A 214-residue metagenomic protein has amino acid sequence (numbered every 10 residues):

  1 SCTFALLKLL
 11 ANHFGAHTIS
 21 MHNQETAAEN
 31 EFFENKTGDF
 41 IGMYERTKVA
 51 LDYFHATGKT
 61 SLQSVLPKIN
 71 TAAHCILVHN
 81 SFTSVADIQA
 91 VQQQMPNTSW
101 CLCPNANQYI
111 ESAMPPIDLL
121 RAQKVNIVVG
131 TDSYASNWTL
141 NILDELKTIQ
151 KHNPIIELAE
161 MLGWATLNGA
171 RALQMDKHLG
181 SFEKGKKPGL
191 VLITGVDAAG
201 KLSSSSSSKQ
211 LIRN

Functional and structural regions predicted by a protein language model:
S1, N107-Q108, A172: Residue-level marker of alpha-helix boundaries and capping positions
S1-S99, E111-I127, K177: Histidine/acidic residue-rich metal-binding segments in metalloenzymes
N23, N105-A106, D132-S133: Active-site metal-binding loops of divalent metal-dependent hydrolases
F40-G42, T47, N70, A113-G195: His/Asp/Glu-enriched, well-ordered alpha-helical/loop segment that forms or immediately abuts the divalent-metal
S81-F82, N107, S136: Short, surface-exposed acidic/glycine-rich loop or hinge patches that mediate macromolecular interfaces
W100-P104, V128-T131: Short beta-strands and strand-loop turn motifs
D197-S204: Short, Lys/Arg- and Gly-enriched loop/turn segments at beta-strand edges
S208-N214: Short peripheral tails and domain-boundary helices/loops at the edges of structured domains
